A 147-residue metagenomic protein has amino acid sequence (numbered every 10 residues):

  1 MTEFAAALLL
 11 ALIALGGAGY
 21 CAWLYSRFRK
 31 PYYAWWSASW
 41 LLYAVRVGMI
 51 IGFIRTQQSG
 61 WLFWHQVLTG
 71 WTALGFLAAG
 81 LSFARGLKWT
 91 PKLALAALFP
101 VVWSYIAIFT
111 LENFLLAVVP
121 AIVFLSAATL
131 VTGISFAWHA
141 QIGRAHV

Functional and structural regions predicted by a protein language model:
M1-L15: Hydrophobic transmembrane alpha-helical segments in integral membrane proteins
G16-Y33, V47-R144: Juxtamembrane segments at transmembrane-helix boundaries in multi-pass signal-transduction membrane proteins
